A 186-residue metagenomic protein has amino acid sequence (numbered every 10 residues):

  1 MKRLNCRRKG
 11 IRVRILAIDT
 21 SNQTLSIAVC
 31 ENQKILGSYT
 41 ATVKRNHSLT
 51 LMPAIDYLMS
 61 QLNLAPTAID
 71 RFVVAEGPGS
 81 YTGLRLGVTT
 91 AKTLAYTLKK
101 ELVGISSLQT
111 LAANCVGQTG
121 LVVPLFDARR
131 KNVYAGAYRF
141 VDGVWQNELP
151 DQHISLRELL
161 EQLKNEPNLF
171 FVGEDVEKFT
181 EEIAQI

Functional and structural regions predicted by a protein language model:
C6-I11, K34, N46, E101-I186: Surface "functional belts" at beta-alpha junctions
G10-E76: N-terminal beta-alpha supersecondary unit
S26, T82, F179-E181: Glycine/Thr-rich phosphate-binding loops of Rossmann-like dinucleotide-binding domains
T50-P53, T89, T110: Short amphipathic alpha-helical face segments that pack within enzyme cores and frequently flank/anchor catalytic
L58-L62, T97, C115: Stable alpha-helical structural segments in soluble proteins, enriched in small hydrophobic residues
V73-L102, S107: DPxDG-like acidic metal-binding loop motif
